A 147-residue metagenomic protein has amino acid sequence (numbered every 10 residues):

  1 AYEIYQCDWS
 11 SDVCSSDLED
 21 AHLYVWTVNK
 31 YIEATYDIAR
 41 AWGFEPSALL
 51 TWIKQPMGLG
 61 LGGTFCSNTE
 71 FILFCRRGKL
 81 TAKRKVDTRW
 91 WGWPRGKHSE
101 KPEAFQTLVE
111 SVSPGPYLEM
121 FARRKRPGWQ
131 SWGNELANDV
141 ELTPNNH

Functional and structural regions predicted by a protein language model:
A1-V13: Single conserved hydrophobic/aromatic residue that forms the stacking wall/gate of nucleotide- or nucleobase-binding
S10-H147: Class I S-adenosyl-L-methionine
